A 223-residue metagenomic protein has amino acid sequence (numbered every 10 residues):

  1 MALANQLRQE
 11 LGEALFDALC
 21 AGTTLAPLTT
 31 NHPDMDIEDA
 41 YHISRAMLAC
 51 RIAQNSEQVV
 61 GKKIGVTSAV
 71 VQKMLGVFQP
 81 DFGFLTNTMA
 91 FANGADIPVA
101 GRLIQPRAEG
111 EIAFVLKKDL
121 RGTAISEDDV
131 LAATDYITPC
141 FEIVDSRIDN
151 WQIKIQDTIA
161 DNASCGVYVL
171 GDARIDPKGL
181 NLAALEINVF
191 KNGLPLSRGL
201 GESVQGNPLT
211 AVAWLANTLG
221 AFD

Functional and structural regions predicted by a protein language model:
A2-N207, A221: Catalytic-core "active-site belt" of small-molecule-metabolizing enzymes, emphasizing His/Asp/Glu-rich regions
P208-D223: A conserved acidic, glycine/proline-rich C-terminal tail/linker
